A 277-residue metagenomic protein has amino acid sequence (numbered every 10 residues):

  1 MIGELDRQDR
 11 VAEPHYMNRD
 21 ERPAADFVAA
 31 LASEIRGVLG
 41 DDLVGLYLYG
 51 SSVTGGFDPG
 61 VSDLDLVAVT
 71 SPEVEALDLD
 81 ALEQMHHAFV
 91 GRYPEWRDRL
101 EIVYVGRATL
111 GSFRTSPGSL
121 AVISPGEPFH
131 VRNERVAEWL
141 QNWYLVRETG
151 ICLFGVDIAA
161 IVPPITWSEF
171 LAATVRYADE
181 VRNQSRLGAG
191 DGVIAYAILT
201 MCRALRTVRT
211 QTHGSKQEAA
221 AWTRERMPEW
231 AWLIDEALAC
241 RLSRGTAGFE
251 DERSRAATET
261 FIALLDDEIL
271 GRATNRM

Functional and structural regions predicted by a protein language model:
I2-L5, D9-Y47, L77-L79, R276-M277: Helical scaffold of the NTase/Pol beta-like nucleotidyltransferase catalytic core
D9, C152, V156, A160-M277: Nucleotidyltransferase catalytic cores
P14-N18, A68, S243-G248: Glycine- and acidic
H15-Y16, Q84-D191, I198: Conserved NTP/Mg2+-binding pocket subregion across the NTase superfamily
P23, F27, A81, R253 (+2 more regions): Soluble or luminal CAZymes and related metallo-dependent hydrolases
L48-H86, R99-Y104: Catalytic metal-binding acidic patch
